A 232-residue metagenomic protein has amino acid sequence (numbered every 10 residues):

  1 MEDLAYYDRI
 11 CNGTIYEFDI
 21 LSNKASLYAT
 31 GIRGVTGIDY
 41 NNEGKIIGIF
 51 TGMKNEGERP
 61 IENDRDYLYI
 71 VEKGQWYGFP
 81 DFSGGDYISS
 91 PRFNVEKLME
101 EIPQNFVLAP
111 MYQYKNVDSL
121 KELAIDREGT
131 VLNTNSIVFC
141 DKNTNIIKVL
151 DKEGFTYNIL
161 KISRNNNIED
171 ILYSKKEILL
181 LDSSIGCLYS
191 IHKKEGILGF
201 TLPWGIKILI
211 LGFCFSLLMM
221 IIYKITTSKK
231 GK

Functional and structural regions predicted by a protein language model:
M1-Y6, I10-G13, F18-L21, S26 (+4 more regions): Beta-propeller domain segments
Y28, L160-K161: Short C-terminal beta-strands that terminate individual repeats in beta-propeller domains, predominantly WD40 blades
G31, S163-N165: Conserved GH/AH loop at the N-terminal boundary of individual WD40 repeats
T144, N165, I185-G186: Alpha-helix N-cap/helix-start and coil->helix boundary motif
Y173, I225-K232: Transmembrane-cytosolic junction motif
K176-Y189: Extended, hydrophilic extramembrane loops/domains of integral membrane proteins
F215-S228: Alpha-helical transmembrane segments
